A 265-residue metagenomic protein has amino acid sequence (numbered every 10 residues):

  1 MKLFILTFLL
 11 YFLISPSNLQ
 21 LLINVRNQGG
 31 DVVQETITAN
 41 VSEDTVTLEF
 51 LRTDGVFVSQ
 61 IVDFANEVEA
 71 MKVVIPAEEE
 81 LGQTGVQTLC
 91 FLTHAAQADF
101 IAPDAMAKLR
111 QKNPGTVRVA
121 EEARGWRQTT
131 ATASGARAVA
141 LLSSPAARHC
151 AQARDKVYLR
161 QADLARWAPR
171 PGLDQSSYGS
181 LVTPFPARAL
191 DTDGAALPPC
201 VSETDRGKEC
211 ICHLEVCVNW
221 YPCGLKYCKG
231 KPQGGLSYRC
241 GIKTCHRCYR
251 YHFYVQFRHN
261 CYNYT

Functional and structural regions predicted by a protein language model:
K2-L19: Cleavable N-terminal signal peptides of Sec/SRP-targeted secreted and luminal proteins
I5, G29, N113-G115, E121 (+5 more regions): Sequence-pattern detector for short linear motifs and compositional/periodic biases rather than a specific fold
S17-Q60, I75: Extracellular/luminal recognition modules and glycoprotein regions
L19, F64, F100, A105 (+3 more regions): Short linear motifs in intrinsically disordered/low-complexity regions
V25-N27, A39-V41, F50-R52, D63-F64 (+5 more regions): Surface-exposed beta-strand edges and flanking loops
E49-A105: An acidic-aromatic
G85-R137, S144, C150: A eukaryotic "domain-to-IDR transition" signal
T132-T265: A eukaryote-biased signal for long
